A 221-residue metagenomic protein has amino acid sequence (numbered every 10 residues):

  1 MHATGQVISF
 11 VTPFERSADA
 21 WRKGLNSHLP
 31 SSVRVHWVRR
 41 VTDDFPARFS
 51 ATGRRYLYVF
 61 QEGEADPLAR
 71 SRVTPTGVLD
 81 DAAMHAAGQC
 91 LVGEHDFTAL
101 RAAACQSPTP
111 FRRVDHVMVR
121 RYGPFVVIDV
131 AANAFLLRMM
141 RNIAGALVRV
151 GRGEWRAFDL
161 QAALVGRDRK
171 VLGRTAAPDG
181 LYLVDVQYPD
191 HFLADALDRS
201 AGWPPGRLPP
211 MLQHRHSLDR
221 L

Functional and structural regions predicted by a protein language model:
M1-L221: Structured-RNA-binding interfaces characteristic of tRNA pseudouridine synthases
